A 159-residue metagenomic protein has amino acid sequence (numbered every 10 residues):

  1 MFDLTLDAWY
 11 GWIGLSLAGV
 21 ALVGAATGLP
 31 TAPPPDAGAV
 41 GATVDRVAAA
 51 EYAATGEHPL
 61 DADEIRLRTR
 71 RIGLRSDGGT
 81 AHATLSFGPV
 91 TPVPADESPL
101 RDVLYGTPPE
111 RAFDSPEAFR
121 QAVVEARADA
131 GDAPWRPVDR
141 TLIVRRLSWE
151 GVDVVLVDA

Functional and structural regions predicted by a protein language model:
F2-A159: Acidic, polar-rich N-terminal leader regions of halophilic archaeal proteins
